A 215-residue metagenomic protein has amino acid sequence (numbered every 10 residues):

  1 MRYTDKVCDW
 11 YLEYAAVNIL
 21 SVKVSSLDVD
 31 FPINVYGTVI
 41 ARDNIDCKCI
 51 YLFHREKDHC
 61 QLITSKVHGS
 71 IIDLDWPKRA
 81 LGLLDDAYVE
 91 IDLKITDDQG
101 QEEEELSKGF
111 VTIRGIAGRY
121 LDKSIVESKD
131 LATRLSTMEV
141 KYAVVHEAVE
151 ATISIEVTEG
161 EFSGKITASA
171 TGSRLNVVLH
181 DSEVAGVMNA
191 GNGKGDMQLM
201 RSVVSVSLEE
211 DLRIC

Functional and structural regions predicted by a protein language model:
M1-S25, N44-C215: Peripheral membrane interaction modules
V22, N34-V39: Hydrophobic, aliphatic-enriched repeat segments that assemble into extended interaction scaffolds in large eukaryotic
D30-Y36, E159-S163: Short coil-to-beta strand junction motifs in C2/discoidin
